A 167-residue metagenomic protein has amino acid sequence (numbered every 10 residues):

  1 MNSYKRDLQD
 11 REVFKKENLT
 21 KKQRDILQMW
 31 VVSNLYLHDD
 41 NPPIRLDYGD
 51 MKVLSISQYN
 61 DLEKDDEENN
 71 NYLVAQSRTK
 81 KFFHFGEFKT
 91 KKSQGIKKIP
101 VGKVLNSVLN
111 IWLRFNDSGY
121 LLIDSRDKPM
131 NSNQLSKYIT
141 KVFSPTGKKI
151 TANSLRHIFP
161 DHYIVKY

Functional and structural regions predicted by a protein language model:
M1-N2, Q76: Short, charged hinge/linker segments at domain and secondary-structure junctions
N2-D47: Basic, Lys/Arg- and aromatic-enriched nucleic-acid-binding interface segment
R11-K16, F88, G119-Y120: Short glycine/proline-rich turn/loop motifs
V32-H38, H157-Y167: Short, amphipathic alpha-helical "recognition" segments used to contact nucleic acids or chromatin
H38-L46, K52-D65, F115-S118: Secondary-structure boundary elements
D40, I56, K128-P129, K166-Y167: Short acidic, S/G/P-rich loop/turn micro-motifs used as interaction or catalytic elements
M51-K103: Conserved tyrosine-mediated DNA breakage-rejoining catalytic core shared by Y-recombinases
Q94-L155, F159, I164: Active-site/catalytic core of tyrosine-dependent DNA strand-transfer enzymes
